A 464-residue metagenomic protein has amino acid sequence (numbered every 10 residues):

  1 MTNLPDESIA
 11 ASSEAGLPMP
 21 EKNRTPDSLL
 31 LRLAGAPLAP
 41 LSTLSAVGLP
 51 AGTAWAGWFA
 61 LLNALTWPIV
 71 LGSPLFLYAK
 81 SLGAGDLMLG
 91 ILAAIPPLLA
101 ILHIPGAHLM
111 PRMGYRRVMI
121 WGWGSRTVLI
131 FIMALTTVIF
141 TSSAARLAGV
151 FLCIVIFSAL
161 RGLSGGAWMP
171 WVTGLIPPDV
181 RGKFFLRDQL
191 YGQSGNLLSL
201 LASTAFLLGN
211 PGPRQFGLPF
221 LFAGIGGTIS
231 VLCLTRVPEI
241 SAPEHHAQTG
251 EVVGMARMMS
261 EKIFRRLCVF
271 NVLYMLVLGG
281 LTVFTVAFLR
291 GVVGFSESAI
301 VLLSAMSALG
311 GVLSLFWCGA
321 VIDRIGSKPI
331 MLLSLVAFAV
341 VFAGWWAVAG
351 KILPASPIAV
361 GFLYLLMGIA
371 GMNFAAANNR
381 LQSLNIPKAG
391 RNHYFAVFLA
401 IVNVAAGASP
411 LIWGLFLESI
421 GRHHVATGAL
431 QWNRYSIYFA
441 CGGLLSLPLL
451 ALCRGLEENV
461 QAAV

Functional and structural regions predicted by a protein language model:
N23-L102, M119, R126, G192 (+2 more regions): Helix-loop boundary and gating motifs at the non-cytosolic
L33-A36, T136-V138, G226-P238, W345-V348 (+1 more regions): Multi-pass alpha-helical transporter architecture, strongest for 12-TM Major Facilitator/SLC carriers used
F76-L77, S81, R112, A134-S142 (+2 more regions): Transmembrane alpha-helix termini and helix-breaking/packing motifs in multi-pass membrane transporters
L102-R117, L207, S314-S327, L417-E418: Helix-to-loop junctions at the C-terminal end of transmembrane segments in multipass secondary transporters
R112-V128, R187, P213, D323-F338: Cytoplasmic membrane-interface "Motif A"-like loop-to-helix N-cap segments of 12-TM Major Facilitator Superfamily
G124-A144, V336-P354: C-terminal ends and interior cores of transmembrane alpha-helices in multi-pass membrane transporters/permeases
R161-I176, N373-P387: Intracellular juxtamembrane helix-capping segments at the cytosolic ends of symmetry-related transmembrane helices
P329-A375: C-terminal transmembrane helical hairpin of 12-TM major facilitator-type secondary transporters
